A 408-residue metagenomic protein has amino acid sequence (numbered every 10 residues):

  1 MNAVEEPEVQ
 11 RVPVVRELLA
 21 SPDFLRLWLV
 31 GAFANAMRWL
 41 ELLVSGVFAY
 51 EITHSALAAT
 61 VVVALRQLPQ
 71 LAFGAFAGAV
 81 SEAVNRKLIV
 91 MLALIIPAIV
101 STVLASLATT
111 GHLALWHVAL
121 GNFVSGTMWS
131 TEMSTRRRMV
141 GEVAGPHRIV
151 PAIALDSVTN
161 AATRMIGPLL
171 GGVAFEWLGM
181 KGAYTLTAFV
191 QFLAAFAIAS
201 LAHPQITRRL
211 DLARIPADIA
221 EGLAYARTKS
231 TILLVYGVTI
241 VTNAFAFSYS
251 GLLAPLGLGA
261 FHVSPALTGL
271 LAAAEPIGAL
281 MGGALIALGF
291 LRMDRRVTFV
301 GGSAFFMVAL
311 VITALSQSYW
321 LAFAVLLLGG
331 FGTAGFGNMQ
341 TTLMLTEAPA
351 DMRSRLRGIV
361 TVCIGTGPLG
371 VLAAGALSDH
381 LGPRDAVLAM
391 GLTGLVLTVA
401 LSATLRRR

Functional and structural regions predicted by a protein language model:
A3-V12, A199-A224: Flexible cytoplasmic inter-helical loops of multi-pass small-molecule transporters
Q10-P69, T228-E275: Helix-loop boundary and gating motifs at the non-cytosolic
L27, L113-L120, V235, W320-L326: Short hydrophobic/alpha-helical segments at membrane-entry points of transmembrane helices in Major Facilitator
G46-I52, A105-T110, I166-L186, G259-A260 (+1 more regions): Transmembrane alpha-helix termini and helix-breaking/packing motifs in multi-pass membrane transporters
A72-F76, K87-I96, V103, W116 (+4 more regions): C-terminal transmembrane bundle of multi-pass solute transporters/carriers
L115-G126, P151-Q205, Y249, L271-A273 (+3 more regions): Hydrophobic alpha-helical transmembrane segments
V124-R136, G329-Q340: Core transmembrane helices of Major Facilitator Superfamily
G141-I149, T346-R353: Paired intracellular helix-loop junctions of major facilitator superfamily
